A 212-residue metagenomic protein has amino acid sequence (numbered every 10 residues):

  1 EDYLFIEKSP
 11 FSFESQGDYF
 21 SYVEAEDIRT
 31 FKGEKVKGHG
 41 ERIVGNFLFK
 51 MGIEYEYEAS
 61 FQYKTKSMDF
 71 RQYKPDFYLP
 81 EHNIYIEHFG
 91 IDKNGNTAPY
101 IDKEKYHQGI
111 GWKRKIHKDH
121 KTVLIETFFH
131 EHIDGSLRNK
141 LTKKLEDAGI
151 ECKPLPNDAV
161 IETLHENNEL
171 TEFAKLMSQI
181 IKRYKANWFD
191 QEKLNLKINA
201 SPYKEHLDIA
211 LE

Functional and structural regions predicted by a protein language model:
E1-K175: Nucleic-acid endo/exonuclease domains
R29, V160-E212: Accessory N-terminal region flanking or inserted into the helicase ATPase core in nucleic-acid motor proteins
